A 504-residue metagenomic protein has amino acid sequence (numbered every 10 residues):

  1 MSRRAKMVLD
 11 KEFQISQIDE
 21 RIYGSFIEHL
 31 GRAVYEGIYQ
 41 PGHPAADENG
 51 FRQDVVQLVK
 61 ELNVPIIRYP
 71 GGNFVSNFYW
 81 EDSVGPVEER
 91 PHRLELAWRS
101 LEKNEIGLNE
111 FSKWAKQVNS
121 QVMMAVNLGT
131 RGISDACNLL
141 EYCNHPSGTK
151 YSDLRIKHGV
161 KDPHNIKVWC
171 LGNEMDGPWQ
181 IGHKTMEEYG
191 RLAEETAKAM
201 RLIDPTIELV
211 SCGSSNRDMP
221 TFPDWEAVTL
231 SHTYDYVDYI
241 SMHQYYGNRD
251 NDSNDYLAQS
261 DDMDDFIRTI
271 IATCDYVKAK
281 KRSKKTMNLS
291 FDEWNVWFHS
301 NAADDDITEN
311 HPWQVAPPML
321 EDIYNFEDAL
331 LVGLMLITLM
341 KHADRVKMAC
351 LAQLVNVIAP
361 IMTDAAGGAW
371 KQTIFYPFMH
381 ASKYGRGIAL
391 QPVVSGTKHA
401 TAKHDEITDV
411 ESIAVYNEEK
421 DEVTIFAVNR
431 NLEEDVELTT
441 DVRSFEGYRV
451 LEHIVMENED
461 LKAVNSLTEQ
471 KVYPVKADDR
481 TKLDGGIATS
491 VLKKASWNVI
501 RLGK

Functional and structural regions predicted by a protein language model:
M1-W225, S231-Y239, M263-D264, R268-A302 (+2 more regions): Non-catalytic accessory regions flanking glycosidase/transglycosidase catalytic cores in CAZymes
H243-Q259: Active-site His/acidic residue clusters
